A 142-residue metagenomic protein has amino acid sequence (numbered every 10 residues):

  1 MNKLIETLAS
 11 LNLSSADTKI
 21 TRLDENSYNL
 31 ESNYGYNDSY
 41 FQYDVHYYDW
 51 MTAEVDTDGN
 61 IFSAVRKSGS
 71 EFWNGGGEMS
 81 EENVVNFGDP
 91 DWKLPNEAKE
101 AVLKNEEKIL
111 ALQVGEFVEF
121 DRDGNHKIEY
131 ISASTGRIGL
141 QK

Functional and structural regions predicted by a protein language model:
M1-L13, E97-K108: Short, non-transmembrane alpha-helical segments in secretory-pathway proteins
N2-A16, D24, A133, R137: Short, extreme N-terminal segment that most often corresponds to the first beta-strand
L23, S27-R137: Acidic, low-complexity, intrinsically disordered interaction modules
L140-K142: SH3/SH3-like beta-barrel fold
